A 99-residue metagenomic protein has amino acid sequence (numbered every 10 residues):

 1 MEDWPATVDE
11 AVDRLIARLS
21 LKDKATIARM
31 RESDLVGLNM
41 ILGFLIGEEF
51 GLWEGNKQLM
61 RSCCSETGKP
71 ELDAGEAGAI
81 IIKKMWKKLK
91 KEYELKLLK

Functional and structural regions predicted by a protein language model:
M1-R29: N-terminal secretory signal peptides
L21-K99: Compact alpha-helical subdomains of small soluble proteins
